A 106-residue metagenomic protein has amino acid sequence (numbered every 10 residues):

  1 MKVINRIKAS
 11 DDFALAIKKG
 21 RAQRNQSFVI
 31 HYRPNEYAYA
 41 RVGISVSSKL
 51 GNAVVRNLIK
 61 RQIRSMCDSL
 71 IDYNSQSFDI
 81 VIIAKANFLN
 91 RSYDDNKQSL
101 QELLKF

Functional and structural regions predicted by a protein language model:
M1-F106: Positively charged, solvent-exposed patches that mediate nucleic-acid binding
